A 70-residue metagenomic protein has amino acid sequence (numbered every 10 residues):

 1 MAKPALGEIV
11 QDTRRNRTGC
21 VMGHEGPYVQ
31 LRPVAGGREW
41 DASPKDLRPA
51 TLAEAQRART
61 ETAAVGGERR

Functional and structural regions predicted by a protein language model:
M1, E25, G67-R70: Structural boundary micro-motifs
K3-D46: Basic/aromatic-rich interaction segments and small domains that mediate binding to polyanionic partners
G36-R70: Intrinsically disordered, low-complexity, charged/polar segments
